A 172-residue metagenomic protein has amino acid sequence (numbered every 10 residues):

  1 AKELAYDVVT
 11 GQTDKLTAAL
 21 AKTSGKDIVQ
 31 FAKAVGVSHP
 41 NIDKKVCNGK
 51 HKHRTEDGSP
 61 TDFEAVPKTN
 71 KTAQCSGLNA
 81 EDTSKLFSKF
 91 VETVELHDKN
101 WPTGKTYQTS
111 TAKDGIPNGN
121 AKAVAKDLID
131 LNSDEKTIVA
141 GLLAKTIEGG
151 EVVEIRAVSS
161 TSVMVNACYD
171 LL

Functional and structural regions predicted by a protein language model:
A1-L172: Long non-transmembrane domains of secretory-pathway and surface proteins
